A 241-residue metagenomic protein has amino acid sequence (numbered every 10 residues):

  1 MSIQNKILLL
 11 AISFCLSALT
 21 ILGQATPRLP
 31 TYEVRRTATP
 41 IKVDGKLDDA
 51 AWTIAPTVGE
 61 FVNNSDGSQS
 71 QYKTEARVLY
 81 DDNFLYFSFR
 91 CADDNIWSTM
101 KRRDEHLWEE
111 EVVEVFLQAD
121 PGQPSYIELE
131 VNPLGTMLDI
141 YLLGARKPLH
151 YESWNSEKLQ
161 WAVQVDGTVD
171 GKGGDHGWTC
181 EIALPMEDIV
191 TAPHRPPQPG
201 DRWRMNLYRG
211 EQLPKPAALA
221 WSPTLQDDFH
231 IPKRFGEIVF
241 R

Functional and structural regions predicted by a protein language model:
M1-N5: N-terminal secretory signal peptides that target proteins for export/translocation
L9-A18: Bacterial N-terminal signal peptides
L19-G23: Hydrophobic membrane-targeting alpha-helices
Q24-R241: Structural preference for beta-rich elements and adjacent junctions enriched in aromatics
